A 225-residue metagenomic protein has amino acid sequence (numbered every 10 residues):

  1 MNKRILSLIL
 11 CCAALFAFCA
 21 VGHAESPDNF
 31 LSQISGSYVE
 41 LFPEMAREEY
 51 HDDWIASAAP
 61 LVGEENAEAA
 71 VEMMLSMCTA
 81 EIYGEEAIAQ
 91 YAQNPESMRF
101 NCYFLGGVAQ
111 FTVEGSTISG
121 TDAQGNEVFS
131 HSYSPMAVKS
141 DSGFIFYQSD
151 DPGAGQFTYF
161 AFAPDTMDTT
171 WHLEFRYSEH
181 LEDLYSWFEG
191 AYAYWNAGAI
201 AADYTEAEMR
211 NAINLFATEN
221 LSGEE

Functional and structural regions predicted by a protein language model:
R4-H23: Sec-dependent N-terminal signal peptides of Gram-positive bacterial secreted proteins and lipoproteins
L15, V39-E40: Residue-level recognition of well-ordered secondary-structure positions
H23-V39: N-terminal helix-cap/turn-to-beta initiation motif at the start of protein domains
S32-S35, E72-L75, R210, N214: Generic detector of well-ordered alpha-helical segments enriched in charged/polar residues, highlighting helical
F42-T79: Internal, charge-rich low-complexity segments
A46, Y91-E225: Calycin-type beta-barrel ligand-binding domains and close structural analogs
E81-G84: Extended, polar beta-sheet/loop recognition surfaces of beta-rich domains that mediate binding to diverse ligands
